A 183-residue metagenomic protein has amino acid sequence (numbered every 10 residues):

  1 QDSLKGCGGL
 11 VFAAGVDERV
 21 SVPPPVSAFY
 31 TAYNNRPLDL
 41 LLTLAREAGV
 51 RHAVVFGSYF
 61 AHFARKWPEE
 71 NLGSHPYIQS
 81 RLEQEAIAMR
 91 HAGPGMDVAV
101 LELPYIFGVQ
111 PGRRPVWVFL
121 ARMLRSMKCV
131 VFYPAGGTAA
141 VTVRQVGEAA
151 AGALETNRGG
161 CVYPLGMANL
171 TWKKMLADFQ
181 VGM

Functional and structural regions predicted by a protein language model:
Q1-R36, W67: NAD(P)H-binding glycine-rich loop region in Rossmannoid oxidoreductase-like domains and their noncatalytic homologs
A14, V54-S58, E102-P104, G166: Active-site beta-alpha turn of Rossmann-fold NAD(P)-dependent dehydrogenases/reductases
T31-N35, E70-I87, G136-R144, N169: Short-chain dehydrogenase/reductase
R36-S80, A99: Conserved Rossmann-fold NAD(P)-dependent oxidoreductase catalytic core, especially the SDR/UDP-sugar
I87-G112: Conserved beta-loop-beta element that borders a ligand/cofactor-binding pocket
G108-F119, A153-Y163: Glycine/proline-rich active-site loop of Rossmann-fold NAD(P)-dependent oxidoreductases
A121-V141: A conserved pocket-lining segment of Rossmann-fold NAD(P)-dependent short-chain dehydrogenase/reductase
R144-M183: Mid/C-terminal beta-alpha module of Rossmann-like enzyme folds, strongest in SDR-family dehydrogenases/epimerases
